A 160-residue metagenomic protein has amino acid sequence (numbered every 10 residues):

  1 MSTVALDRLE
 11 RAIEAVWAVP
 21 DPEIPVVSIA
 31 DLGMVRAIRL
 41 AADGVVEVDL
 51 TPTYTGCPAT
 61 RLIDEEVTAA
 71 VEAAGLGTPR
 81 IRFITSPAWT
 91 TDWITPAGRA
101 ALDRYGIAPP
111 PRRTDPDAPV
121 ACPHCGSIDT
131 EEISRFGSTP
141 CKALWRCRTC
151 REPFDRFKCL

Functional and structural regions predicted by a protein language model:
M1-L160: Domain-level signature for proteins that mediate thiol-based redox and metal-cofactor handling
